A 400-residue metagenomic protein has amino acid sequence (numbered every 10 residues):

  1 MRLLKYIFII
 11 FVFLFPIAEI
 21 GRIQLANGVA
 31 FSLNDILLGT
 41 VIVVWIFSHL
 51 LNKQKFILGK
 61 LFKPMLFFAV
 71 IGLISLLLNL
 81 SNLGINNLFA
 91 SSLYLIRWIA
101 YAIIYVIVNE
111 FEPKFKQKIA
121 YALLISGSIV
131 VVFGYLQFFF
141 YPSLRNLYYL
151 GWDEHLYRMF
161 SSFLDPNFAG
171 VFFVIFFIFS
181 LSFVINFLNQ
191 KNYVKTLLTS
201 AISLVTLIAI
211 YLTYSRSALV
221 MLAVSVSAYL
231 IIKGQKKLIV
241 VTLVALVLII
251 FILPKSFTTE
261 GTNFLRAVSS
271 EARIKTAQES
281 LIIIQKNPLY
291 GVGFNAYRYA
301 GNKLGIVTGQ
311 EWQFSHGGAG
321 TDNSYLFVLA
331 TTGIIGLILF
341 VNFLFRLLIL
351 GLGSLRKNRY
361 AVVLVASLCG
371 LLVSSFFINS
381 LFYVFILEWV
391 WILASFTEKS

Functional and structural regions predicted by a protein language model:
M1-L80, I85, P113-Q117, Y121 (+4 more regions): Transmembrane signal-anchor hairpin modules in multi-pass inner-membrane enzymes, especially those that act on
I7-V12, I202-L204, A319, G351-F377: Loop-to-helix entry and N-terminal half of a specific, functionally important transmembrane alpha helix in multi-pass
P16, G39-V44, I178, K237-L238 (+1 more regions): Transmembrane alpha-helices of multi-pass inner-membrane enzymes
D35-I36, F67, I85-E110, A122: Aromatic-anchored transmembrane helix interface
L73, A100-I103, I107, Q117-L147 (+7 more regions): Alpha-helical transmembrane segments of multi-pass inner-membrane proteins
V132, F138-Y141, T213, L230-S270 (+3 more regions): A membrane-periplasm/extracellular boundary helix in multi-pass inner-membrane enzymes that assemble envelope glycans
L144, T259, F264-Q278, Y290-T332: Long extracytoplasmic/lumenal interhelical loops at the membrane interface of multi-pass membrane proteins
Y193, V226, K236, T331-L372: Hydrophobic transmembrane alpha-helices and their immediate junctions
